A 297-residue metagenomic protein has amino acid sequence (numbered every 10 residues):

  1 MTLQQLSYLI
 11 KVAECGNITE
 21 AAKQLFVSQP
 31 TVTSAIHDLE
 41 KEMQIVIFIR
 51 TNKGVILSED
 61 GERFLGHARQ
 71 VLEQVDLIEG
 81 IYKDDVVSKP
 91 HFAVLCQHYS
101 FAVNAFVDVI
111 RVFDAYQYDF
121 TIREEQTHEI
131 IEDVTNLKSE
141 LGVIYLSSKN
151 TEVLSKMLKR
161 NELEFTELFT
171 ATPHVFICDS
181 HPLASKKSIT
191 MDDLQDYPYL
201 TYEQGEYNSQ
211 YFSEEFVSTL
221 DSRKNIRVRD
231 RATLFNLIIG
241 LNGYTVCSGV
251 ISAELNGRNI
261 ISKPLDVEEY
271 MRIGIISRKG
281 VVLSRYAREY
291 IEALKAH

Functional and structural regions predicted by a protein language model:
I10-S28: Short helix-boundary/capping micro-motifs
E40-L57: A short LG(V/I)-centered, amphipathic sequence patch enriched for acidic residue(s) preceding the LG motif
E42-M43, F64-V86: Alpha-helical linker/hinge and terminal dimerization helices associated with HTH transcriptional regulators
K89-V153: Central regulatory/effector-binding core of bacterial HTH transcription factors
A102-D108, T151, M191, Q195-T219 (+1 more regions): Secondary-structure junction motif
T135-E140, Y145, Q204-I261: Hydrophobic hinge/microswitch elements
M157-P173, I177-Y199: Flexible hinge/capping segments at coil-to-helix
R160-T166, A171-T172, A232-V281: Beta-alpha-beta core module
